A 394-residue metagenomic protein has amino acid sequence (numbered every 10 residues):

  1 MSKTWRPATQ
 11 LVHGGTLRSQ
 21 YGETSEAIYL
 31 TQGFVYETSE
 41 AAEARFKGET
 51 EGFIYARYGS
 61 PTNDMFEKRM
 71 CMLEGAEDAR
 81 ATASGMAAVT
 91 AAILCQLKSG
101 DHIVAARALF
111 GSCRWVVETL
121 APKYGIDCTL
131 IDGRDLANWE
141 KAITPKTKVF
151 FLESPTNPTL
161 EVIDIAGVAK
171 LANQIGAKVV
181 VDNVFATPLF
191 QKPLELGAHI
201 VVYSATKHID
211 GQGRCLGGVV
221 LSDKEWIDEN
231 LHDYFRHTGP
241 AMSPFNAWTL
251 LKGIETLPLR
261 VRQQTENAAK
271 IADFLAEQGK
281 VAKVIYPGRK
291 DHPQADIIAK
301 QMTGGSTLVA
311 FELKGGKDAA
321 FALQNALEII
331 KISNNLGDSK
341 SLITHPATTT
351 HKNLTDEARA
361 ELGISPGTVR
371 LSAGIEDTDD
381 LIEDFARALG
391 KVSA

Functional and structural regions predicted by a protein language model:
S2, A8-L17, D78-K280, I285 (+1 more regions): Conserved PLP-enzyme active-site core in the AAT-like
S2-S60, K68: N-terminal "arm"/small-domain region of PLP-dependent enzymes with the aminotransferase-like
Q10-Y29, D318-A358: C-terminal core of ALDH-fold dehydrogenases
T38-A87, S112-T119: Conserved N-terminal alpha-helix of the aminotransferase class I/II PLP-enzyme fold
E118, D127-T129, P145, N325 (+1 more regions): PLP-dependent enzyme catalytic core of the Aspartate aminotransferase-like
T238-G239, A326-G337, A388-A394: A common structural junction motif
L250-L259, T307-K314, R370-G374: Short, well-ordered beta-strand elements within core beta-sheets of diverse protein domains
A269-G337, L354-A360: Conserved small-domain helix->loop->beta segment predominantly found in fold-type I
